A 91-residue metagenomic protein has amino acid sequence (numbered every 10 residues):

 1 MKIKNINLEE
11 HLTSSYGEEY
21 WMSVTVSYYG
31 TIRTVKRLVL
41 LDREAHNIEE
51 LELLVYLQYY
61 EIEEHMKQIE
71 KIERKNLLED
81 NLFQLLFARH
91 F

Functional and structural regions predicted by a protein language model:
K2-L38: N-terminal acidic leader/helix
V35-F91: Acidic, low-complexity intrinsically disordered segments
